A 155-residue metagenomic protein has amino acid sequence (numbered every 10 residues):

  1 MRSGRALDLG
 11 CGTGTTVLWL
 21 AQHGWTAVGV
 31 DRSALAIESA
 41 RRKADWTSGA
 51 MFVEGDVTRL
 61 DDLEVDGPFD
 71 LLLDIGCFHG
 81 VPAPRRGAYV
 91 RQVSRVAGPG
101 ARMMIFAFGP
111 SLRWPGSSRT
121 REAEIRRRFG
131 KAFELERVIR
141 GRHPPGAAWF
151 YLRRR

Functional and structural regions predicted by a protein language model:
M1-G67, V81-R155: Class I (Rossmann-like) S-adenosyl-L-methionine-dependent methyltransferase catalytic domain, capturing the SAM-binding
D70: Conserved acidic residues
L73: A conserved beta-strand element that flanks and buttresses the S-adenosyl-L-methionine
G76-G80: Short catalytic micro-motifs in class I SAM-dependent methyltransferases
